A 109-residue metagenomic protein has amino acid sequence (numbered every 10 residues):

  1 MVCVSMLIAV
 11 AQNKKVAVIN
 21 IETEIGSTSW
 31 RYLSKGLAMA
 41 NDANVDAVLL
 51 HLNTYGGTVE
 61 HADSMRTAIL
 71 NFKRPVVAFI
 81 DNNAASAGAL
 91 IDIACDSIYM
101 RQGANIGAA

Functional and structural regions predicted by a protein language model:
M1-M6: Bacterial N-terminal signal peptides
A9-A109: Soluble extramembrane regions of membrane proteins in the secretory/endomembrane system
